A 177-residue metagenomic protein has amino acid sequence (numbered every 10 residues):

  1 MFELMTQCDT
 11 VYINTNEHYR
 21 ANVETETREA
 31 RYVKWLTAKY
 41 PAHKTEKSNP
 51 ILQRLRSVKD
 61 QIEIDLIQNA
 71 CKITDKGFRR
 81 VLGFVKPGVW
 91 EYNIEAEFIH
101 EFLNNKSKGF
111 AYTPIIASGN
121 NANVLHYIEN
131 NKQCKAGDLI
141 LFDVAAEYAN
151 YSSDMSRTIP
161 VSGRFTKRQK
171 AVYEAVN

Functional and structural regions predicted by a protein language model:
M1-N177: Active-site neighborhoods and metal-handling regions in enzymes and metal-associated proteins
